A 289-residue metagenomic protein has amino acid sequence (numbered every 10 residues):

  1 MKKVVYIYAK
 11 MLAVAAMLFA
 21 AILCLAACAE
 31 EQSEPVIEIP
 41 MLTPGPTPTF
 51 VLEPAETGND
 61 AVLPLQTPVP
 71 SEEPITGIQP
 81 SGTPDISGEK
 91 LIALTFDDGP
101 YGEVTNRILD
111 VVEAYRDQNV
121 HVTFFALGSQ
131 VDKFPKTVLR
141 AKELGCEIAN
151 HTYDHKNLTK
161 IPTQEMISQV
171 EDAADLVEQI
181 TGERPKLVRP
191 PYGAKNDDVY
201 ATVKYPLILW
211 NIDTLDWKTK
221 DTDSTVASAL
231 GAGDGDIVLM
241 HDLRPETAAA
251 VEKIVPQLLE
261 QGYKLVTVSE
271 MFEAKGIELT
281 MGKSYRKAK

Functional and structural regions predicted by a protein language model:
K3-A15: Bacterial N-terminal signal peptides that target proteins for export
I22, L109-D110, T163, K253: Hydrophobic alpha-helical membrane context
C24-A27: C-terminal motif of bacterial Sec signal peptides marking the signal peptidase cleavage site
A29-T57, A61-I75, S81-T83: Ser/Thr-rich, Proline-interspersed low-complexity disordered segments
V62-T159, E165-Q169, L176, E273: Active-site beta->alpha N-cap acidic-glycine motif
D132-K133, E143, K156-Y285: Catalytic domains of cell-wall/extracellular-matrix polysaccharide-remodeling enzymes, centered on de-N-acetylation
A288-K289: Short, solvent-exposed mixed-charge patches
